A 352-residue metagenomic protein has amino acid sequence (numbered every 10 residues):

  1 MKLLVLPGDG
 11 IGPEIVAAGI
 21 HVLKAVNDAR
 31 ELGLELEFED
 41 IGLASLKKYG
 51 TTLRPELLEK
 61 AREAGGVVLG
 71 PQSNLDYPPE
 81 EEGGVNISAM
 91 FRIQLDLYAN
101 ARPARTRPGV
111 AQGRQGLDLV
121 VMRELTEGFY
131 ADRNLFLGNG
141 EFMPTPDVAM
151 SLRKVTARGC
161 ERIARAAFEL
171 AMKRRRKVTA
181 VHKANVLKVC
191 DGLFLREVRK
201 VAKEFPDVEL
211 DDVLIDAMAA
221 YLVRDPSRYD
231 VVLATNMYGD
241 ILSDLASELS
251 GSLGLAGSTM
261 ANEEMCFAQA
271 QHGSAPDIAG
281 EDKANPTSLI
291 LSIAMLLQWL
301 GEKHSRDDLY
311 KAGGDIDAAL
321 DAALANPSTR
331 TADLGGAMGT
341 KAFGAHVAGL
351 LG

Functional and structural regions predicted by a protein language model:
M1-G10, E37-E39, R330-A332: Generic N-terminal amphipathic, Lys/Arg-enriched alpha-helix
L4-H21, A25-N27, E141-D216: Glycine-rich phosphate/diphosphate-binding loop of Rossmann-like nucleotide-binding domains
D9-G12, G65, M122, A167 (+5 more regions): Buried hydrophobic positions in well-ordered alpha/beta secondary-structure cores of metabolic enzymes
K24, D28, E63-G66, I93-N100 (+9 more regions): Generic secondary-structure signature for well-ordered alpha-helical cores
E31-P55, A220-L222: N-terminal beta-loop-helix "entrance" segment that forms/cooperates in small-molecule cofactor or anionic ligand
L43-S45, L97, L222-P327: Glycine-rich phosphate/nucleotide-binding loop
L46-F142, A149-M150, M237: N-terminal glycine-rich phosphate/adenylate-binding segment common to multiple enzyme folds
D132-R174, V178, A184-K188, R306-G352: Glycine-rich phosphate/pyrophosphate-binding loop and the adjoining helix
